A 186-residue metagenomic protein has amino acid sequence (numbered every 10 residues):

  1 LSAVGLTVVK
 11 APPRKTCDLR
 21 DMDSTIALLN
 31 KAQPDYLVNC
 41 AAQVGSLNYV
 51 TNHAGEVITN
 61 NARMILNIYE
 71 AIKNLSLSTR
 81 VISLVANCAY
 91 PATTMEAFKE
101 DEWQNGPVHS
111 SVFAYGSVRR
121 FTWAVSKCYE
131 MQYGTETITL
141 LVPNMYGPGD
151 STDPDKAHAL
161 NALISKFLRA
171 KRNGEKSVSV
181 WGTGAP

Functional and structural regions predicted by a protein language model:
G5-A27: Adenosine-cofactor binding site in Rossmann-like domains, unifying the SAM/SAH pocket of S-adenosylmethionine-dependent
P12, L37-Q43, V81-N87, T139-V142: SDR active-site strand-loop-helix element
L19-A62, P91: NAD(P)H-binding glycine-rich loop region in Rossmannoid oxidoreductase-like domains and their noncatalytic homologs
L66-F113, I138: Conserved Rossmann-fold NAD(P)-dependent oxidoreductase catalytic core, especially the SDR/UDP-sugar
T93-D101, A124-P186: NAD(P)-dependent short-chain dehydrogenase/reductase
V108-A114, C128, P154: Active-site loop-to-helix junction immediately N-terminal to the catalytic Tyr of the SDR YXXXK motif in Rossmann-fold
A114, V118-F121: Active-site helix of classical SDR
